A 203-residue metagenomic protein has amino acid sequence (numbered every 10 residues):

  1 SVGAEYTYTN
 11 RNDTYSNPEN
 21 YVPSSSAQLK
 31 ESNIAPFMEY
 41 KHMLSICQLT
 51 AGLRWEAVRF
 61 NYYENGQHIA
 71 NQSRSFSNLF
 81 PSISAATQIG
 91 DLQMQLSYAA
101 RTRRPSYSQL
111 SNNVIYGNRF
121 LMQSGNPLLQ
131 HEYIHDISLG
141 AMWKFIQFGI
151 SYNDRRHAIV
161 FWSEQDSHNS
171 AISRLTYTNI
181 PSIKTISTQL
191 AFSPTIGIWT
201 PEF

Functional and structural regions predicted by a protein language model:
S1-E64, Q88, L92-Q93, Q147-F148 (+1 more regions): Face-selective signature of the C-terminal outer-membrane beta-barrel domain
T7, N78-F80: Extended non-catalytic domains of envelope/secretory-pathway proteins
N12-Y21, N61-I69, Y107-I115, F120-M122 (+2 more regions): Outer-membrane beta-barrel translocator domains and adjoining extracellular loop/strand segments of Gram-negative
Q28-E31, N71-R74, T102-R156, S173-P194: Outer-membrane beta-barrel signature, preferentially recognizing the C-terminal barrel domain of Gram-negative
K41, A86, G140-M142: Well-ordered beta-strand positions
